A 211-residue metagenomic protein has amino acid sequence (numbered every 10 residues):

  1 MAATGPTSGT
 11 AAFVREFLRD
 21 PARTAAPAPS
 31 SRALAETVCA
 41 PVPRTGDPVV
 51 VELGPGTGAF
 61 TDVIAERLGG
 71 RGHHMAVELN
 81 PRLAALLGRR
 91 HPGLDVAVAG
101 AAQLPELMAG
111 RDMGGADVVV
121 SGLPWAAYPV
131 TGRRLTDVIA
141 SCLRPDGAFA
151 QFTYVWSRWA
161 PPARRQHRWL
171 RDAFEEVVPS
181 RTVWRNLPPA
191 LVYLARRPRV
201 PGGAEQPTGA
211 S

Functional and structural regions predicted by a protein language model:
T10-R44: Class I SAM-dependent methyltransferase Rossmann-like catalytic core, especially the SAM/SAH-binding loop
G46-G56: Conserved class I S-adenosyl-L-methionine
T57-G69: Conserved SAM-binding loop of SAM-dependent methyltransferases across substrates and taxa, primarily the Class I
H73-E78: Conserved SAM-binding motif I beta-strand of class I
L83-M113: S-adenosyl-L-methionine
A127-V138: A short, conserved alpha-helix within the catalytic core of class I
L143-V155: Conserved beta-strand signature within the Rossmann-like core of class I S-adenosyl-L-methionine
H167, R171-S211: Class I S-adenosyl-L-methionine
